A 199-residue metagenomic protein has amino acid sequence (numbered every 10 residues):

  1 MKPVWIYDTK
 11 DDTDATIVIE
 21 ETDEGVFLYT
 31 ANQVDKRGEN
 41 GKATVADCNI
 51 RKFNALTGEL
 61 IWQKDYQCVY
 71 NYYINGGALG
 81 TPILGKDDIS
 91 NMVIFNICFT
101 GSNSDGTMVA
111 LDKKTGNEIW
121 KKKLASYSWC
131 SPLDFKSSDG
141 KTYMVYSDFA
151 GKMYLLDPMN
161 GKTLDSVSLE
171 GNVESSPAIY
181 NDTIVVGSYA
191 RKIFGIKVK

Functional and structural regions predicted by a protein language model:
M1-K199: Extracytoplasmic/lumenal domain signature
